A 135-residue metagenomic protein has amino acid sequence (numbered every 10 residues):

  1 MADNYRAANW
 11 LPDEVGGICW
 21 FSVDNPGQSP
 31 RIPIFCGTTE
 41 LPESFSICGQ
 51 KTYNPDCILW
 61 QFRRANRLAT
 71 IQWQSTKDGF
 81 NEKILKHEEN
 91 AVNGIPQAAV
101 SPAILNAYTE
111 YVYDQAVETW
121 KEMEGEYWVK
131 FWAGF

Functional and structural regions predicted by a protein language model:
M1-F135: C-terminus-biased signal that marks the final domain/tail of proteins
